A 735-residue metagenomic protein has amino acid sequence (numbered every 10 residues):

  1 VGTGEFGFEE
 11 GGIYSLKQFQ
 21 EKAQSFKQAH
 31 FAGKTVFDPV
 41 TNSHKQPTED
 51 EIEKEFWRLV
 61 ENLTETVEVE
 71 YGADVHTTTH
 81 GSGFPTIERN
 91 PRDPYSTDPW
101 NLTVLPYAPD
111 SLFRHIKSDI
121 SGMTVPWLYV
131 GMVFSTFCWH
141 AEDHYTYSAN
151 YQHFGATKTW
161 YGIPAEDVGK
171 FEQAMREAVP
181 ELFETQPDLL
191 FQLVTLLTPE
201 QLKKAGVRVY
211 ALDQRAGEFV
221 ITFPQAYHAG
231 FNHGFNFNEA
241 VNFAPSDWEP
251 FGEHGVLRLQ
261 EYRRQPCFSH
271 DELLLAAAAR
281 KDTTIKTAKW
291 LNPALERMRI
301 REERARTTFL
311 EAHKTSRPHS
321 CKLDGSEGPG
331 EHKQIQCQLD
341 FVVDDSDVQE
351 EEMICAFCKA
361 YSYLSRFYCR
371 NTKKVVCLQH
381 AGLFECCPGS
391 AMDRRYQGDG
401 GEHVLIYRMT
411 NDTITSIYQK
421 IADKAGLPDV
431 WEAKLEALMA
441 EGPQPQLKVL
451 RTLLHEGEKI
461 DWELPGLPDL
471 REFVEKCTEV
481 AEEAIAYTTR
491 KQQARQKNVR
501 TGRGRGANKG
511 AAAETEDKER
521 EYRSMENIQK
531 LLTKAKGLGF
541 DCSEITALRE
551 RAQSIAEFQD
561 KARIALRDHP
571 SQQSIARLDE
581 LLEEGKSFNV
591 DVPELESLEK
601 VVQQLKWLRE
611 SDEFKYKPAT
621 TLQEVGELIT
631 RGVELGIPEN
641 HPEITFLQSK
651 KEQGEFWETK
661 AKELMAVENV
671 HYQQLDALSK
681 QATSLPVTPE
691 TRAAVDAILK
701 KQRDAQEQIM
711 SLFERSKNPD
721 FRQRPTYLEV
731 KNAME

Functional and structural regions predicted by a protein language model:
V1-F219, P224, H228-F357, Y361-T413: Conserved N-terminal structural segment that caps and organizes enzyme catalytic cores in eukaryotes
N411-K424: Intrinsically disordered linkers and flanking regulatory tails adjacent to Zn-binding modules
I421-E735: Extended alpha-helical scaffold segments
